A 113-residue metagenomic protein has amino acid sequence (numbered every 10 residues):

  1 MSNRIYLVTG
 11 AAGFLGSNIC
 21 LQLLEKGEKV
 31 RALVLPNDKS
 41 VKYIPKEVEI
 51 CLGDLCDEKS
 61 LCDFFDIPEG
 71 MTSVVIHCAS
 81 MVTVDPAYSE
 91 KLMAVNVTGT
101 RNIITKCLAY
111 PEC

Functional and structural regions predicted by a protein language model:
S2-N3, T72: Phosphate-coordination loops involved in phosphoryl transfer and adenosine-cofactor binding
R4-K26: N-terminal Rossmann NAD(P)H-binding glycine-rich loop of SDR-like oxidoreductase domains
T9, L33, V75-A79: SDR active-site strand-loop-helix element
E28-N37: Conserved glycine-rich Rossmann-like NAD(P)H-binding loop of the short-chain dehydrogenase/reductase
K39, E49-T98, N102, K106: NAD(P)H-binding glycine-rich loop region in Rossmannoid oxidoreductase-like domains and their noncatalytic homologs
I44-V48: A short helix-to-beta-strand connector/capping loop
A109-C113: A short helix->loop->beta-strand "cap" motif at the edges of active sites that frequently abuts
